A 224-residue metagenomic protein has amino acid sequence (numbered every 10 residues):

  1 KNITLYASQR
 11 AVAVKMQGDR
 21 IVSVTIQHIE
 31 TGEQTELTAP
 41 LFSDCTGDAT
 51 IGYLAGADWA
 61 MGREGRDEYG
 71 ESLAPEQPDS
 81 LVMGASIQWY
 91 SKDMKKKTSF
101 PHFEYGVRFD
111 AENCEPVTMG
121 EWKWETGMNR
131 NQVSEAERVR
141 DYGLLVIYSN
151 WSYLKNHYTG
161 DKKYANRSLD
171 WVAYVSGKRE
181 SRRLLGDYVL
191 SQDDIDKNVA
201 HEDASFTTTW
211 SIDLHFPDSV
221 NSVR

Functional and structural regions predicted by a protein language model:
K1-T4: N-terminal Rossmann-like dinucleotide/flavin-binding domain of flavoprotein oxidoreductases that bind FAD/FMN
Y6-A13, G18-S23, E30-R224: Flavin (FAD/FMN)-binding glycine-rich loop and adjacent Rossmann-like elements that form
